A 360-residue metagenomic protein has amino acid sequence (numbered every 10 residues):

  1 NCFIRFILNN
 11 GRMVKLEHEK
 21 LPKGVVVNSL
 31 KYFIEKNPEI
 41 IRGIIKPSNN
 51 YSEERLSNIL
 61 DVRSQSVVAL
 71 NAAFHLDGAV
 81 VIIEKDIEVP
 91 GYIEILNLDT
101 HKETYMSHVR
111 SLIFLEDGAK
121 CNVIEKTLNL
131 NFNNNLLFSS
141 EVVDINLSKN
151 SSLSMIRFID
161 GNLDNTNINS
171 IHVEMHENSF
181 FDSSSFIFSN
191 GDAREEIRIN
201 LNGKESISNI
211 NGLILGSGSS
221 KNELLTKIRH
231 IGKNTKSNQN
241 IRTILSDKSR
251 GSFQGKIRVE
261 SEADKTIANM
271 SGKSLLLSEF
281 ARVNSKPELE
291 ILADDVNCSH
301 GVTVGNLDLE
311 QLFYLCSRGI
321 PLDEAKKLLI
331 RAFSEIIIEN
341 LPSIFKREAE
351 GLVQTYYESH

Functional and structural regions predicted by a protein language model:
N1-E19: Short, Gly/Pro- and small/polar-rich lid/capping loops
P22-I41, P47-I320, I336-H360: Conserved beta-strand/loop scaffold segments within soluble protein domains that form the structured core and edges
